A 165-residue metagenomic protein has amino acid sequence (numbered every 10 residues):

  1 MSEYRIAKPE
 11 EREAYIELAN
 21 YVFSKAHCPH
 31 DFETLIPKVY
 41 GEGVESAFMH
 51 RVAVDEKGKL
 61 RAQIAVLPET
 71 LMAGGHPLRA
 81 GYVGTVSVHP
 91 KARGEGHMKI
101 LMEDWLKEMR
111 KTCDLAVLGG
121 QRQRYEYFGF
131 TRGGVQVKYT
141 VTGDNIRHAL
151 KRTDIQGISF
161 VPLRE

Functional and structural regions predicted by a protein language model:
M1-A62, V66-P68, G75-L78, Y82 (+1 more regions): Short amphipathic alpha-helix that is part of the acyltransferase structural core
E13, E17-Y21, K99-K107, K111 (+1 more regions): A broad, structural surface signal
V54-L60, V88-R93, R110-T112: Short, solvent-exposed loop/edge-beta patches enriched in aromatic
E69-L71, K91, Q123: Short coil/turn motifs at secondary-structure junctions
L71, T131-H148: Conserved catalytic-core motifs of GNAT/GCN5-like acyltransferases
V83-V88, R93-E108: Conserved acetyl-CoA-binding loop-helix of GNAT-fold acetyltransferases
M98, L106-R110, G129, I158-V161: Long alpha-helical, hydrophobic tracts
K111-D114, G120-Y139: Conserved active-site alpha-helix within GNAT-family acetyltransferase domains
